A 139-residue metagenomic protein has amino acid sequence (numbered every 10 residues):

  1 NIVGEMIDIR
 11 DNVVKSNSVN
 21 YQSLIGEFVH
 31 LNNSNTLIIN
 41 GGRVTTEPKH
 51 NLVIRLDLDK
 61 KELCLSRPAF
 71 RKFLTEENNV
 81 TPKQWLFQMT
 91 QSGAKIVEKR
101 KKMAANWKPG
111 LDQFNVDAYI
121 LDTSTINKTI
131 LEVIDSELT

Functional and structural regions predicted by a protein language model:
N1-T139: Extended alpha-helical interface modules used as scaffolds for assembling large macromolecular complexes
